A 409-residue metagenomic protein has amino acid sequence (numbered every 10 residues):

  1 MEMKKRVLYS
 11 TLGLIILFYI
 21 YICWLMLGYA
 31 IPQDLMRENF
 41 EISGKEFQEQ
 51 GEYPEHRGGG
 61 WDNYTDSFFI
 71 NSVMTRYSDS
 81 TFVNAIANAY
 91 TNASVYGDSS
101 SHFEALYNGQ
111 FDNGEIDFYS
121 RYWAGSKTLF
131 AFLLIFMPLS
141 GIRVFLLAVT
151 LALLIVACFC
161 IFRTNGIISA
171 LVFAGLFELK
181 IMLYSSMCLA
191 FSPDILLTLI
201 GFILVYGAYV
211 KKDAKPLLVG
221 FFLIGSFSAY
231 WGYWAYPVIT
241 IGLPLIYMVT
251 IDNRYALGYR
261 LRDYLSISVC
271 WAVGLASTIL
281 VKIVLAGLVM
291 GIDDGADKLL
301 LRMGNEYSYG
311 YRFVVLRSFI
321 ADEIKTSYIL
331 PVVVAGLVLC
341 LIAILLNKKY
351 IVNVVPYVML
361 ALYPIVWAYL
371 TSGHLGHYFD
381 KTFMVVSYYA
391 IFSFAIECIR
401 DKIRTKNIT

Functional and structural regions predicted by a protein language model:
M1-K5, Y206-L217, V249-D263, L345-I351 (+1 more regions): Membrane-interface junctions at the ends of membrane-embedded or membrane-associated helices
G28, Y264-L339: Membrane-lumen/periplasm interface segments of specific transmembrane helices in polyprenyl phosphate-linked
K127-L146: Juxtamembrane segments of multi-pass membrane glycosylation machinery that transfer sugars from lipid-linked donors
T128, A174-L197, G225-F227: Aromatic- and kink-enriched transmembrane "portal" helix at the membrane-lumen/periplasm boundary that abuts
L147-L171: Transmembrane-helix motifs of polytopic, lipid-linked glycan transferases
L217-L245, Y264-A276: Membrane-interface alpha helices of multi-pass inner-membrane proteins
L341-A361: Membrane-interface helix-loop-helix junctions at transmembrane boundaries of multi-pass membrane enzymes, predominantly
G376-C398: Hydrophobic/aromatic-rich transmembrane helices and adjacent perimembrane loops
